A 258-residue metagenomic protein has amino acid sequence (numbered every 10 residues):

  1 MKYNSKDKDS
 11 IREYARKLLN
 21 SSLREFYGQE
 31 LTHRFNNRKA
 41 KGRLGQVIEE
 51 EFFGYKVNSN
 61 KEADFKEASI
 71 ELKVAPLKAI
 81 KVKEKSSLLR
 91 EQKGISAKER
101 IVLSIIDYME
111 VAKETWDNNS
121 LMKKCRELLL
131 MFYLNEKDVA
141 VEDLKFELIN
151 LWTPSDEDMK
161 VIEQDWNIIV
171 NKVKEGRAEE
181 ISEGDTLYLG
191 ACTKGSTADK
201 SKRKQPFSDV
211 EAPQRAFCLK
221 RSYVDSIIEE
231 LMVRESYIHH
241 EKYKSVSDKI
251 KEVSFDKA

Functional and structural regions predicted by a protein language model:
M1-F65, V74-A258: Nucleic-acid endonuclease domains
I70: Conserved active-site neighborhood of enzyme catalytic/cofactor-binding cores
